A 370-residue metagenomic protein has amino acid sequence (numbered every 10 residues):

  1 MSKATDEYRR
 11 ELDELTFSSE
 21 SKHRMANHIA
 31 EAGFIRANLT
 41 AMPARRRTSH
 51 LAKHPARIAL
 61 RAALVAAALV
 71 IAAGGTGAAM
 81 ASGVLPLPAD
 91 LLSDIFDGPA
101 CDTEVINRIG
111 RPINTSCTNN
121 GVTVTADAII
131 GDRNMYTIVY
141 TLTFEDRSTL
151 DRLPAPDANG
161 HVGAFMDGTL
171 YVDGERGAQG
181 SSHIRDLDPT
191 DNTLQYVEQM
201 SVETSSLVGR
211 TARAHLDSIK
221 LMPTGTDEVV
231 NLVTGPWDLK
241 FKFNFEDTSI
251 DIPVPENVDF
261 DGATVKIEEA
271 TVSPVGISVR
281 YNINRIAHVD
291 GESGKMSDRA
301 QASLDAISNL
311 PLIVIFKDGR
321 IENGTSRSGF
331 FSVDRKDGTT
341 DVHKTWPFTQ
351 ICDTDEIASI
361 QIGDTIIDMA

Functional and structural regions predicted by a protein language model:
M1-H54: Disordered, charged N-terminal biogenesis/targeting segments of membrane/secreted proteins
Y8-R9, A30, R61, G75-A370: Alpha-helical, hydrophobic structural elements that either
N38, R47-S49, A63, A212 (+1 more regions): Small/flexible residues
R47-A81: Internal signal-anchor transmembrane helix that establishes type II topology
